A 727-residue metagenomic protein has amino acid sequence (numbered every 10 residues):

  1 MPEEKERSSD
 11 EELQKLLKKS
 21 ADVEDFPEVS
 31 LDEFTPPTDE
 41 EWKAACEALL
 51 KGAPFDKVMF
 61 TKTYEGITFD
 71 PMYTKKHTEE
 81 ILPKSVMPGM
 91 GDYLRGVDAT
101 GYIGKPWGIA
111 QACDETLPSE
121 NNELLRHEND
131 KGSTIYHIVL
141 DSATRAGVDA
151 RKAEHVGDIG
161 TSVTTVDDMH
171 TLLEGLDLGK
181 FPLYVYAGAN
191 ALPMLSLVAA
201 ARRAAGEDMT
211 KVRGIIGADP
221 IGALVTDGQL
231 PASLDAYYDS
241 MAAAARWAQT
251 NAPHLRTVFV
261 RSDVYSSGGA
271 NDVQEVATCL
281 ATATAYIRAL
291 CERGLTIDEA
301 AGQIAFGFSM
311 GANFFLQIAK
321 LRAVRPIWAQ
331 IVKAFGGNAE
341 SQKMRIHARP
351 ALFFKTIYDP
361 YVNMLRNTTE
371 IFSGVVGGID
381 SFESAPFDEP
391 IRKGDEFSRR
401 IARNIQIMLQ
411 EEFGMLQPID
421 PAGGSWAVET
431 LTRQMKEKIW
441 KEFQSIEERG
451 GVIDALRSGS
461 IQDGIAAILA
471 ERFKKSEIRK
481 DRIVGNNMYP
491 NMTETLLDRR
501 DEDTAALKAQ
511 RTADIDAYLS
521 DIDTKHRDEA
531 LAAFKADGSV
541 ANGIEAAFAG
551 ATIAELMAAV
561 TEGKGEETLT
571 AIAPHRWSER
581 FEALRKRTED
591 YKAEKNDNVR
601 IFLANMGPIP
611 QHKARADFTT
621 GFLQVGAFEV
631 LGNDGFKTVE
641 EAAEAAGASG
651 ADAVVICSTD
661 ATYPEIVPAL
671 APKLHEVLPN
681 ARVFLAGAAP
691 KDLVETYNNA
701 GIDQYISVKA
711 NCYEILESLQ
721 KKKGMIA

Functional and structural regions predicted by a protein language model:
M1-K180, R203-E207, K441-R449, L456-K637 (+4 more regions): Acidic/polar, glycine-rich intrinsically disordered N-terminal extensions of enzymes
E4, Q14, K19-D25, V29 (+4 more regions): Active-site capping/gating regions of soluble enzymes
K51, F55, T134, E174-L178 (+19 more regions): Generic secondary-structure signature for well-ordered alpha-helical cores
K105-I109, Q342-I346, E676-A686: Short beta-strand/loop segments at the ligand-binding rim of alpha/beta enzyme cores
K180-G374, P386-R403: Helix-rich catalytic cores of soluble enzyme domains
M194-L195, V639, T662-A671: Active-site-adjacent beta->alpha loops and helix N-cap segments on the catalytic face of soluble alpha/beta enzymes
I304-A312, T430, R600-N605, D652-S658: Short, hydrophobic beta-strand segments
R349, I656-T659, F684-A689: Glycine-rich beta-strand-to-loop/alpha-helix junction loops that act as flexible
